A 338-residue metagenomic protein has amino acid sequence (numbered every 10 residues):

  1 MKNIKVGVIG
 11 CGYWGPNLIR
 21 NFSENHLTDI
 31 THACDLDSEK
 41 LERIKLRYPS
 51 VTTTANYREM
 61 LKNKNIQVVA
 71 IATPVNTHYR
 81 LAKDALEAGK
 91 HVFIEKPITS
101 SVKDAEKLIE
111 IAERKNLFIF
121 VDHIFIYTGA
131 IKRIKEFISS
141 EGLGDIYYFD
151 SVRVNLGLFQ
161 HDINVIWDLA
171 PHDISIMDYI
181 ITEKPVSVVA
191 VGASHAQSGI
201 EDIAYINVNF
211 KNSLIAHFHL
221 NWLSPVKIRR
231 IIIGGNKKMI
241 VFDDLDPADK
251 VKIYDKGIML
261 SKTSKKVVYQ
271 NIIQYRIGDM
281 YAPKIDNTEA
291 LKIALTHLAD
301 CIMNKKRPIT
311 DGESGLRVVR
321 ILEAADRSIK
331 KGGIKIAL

Functional and structural regions predicted by a protein language model:
M1, V8, V68-A70, I293 (+1 more regions): C-terminal helix-rich "cap/oligomerization" subdomain common to oxidoreductases
M1-Y48: N-terminal Rossmann-like dinucleotide-binding module
S50-Y57: Conserved SAM-binding strand-loop segment of SAM-dependent methyltransferases
Q67-I126: Beta-strand-loop-alpha-helix segment that lines the small-molecule cofactor/substrate pocket of alpha/beta enzymes
I124, K237-I309, A337-L338: C-terminal glycine/acidic-rich active-site capping loop/insertion
G129-S151: Rossmann-like NAD(P)H-binding beta-loop-alpha module
L156-V226, I232, D246, E313: Rossmann-like dinucleotide-binding domain that binds NAD(P)(H)
